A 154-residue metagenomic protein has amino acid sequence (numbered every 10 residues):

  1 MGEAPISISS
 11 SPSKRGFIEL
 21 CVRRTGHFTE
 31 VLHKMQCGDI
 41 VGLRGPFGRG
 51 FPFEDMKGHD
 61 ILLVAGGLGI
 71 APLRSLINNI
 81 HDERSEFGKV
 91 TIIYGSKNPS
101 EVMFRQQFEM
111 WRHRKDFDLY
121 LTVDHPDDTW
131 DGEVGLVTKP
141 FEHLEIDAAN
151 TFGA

Functional and structural regions predicted by a protein language model:
M1-D39, S96-N98, D124-P126: Ferredoxin-reductase
I40-G45: A short, hydrophobic beta-strand micro-motif
P46-K57: A short, basic/flexible loop-to-alpha-helix module at the beginning of a structural domain
D55-D60, V64, R74-N78: Acidic/glycine-rich phosphate/pyrophosphate-binding loops and surrounding catalytic core that coordinate Mg2+
G66-G67, A154: A short acidic Gly-Thr/Ser loop motif
I70-R84: Histidine-anchored nucleotide/phosphate-binding helix
I93, K97-A154: Reductase modules of NAD(P)H-dependent flavoproteins
